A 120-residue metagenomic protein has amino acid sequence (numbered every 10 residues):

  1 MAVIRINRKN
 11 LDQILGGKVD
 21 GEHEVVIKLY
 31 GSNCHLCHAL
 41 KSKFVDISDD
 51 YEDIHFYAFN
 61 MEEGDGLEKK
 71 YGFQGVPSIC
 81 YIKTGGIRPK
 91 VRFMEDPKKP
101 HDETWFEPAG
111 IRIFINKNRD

Functional and structural regions predicted by a protein language model:
I4-R8, L29-G31, K41, V45-G66 (+1 more regions): Thiol-based oxidoreductase modules, predominantly thioredoxin-like and allied folds used for disulfide exchange
I4-V25: A short beta-strand-turn-helix
I14-G17, L67, F114: CheY-like receiver
C34-C37: Short cysteine clusters
D65, Y71-K83: Structural micro-motif
Y81-D120: Non-catalytic, surface beta->alpha helical segment in thiol-disulfide oxidoreductase systems
